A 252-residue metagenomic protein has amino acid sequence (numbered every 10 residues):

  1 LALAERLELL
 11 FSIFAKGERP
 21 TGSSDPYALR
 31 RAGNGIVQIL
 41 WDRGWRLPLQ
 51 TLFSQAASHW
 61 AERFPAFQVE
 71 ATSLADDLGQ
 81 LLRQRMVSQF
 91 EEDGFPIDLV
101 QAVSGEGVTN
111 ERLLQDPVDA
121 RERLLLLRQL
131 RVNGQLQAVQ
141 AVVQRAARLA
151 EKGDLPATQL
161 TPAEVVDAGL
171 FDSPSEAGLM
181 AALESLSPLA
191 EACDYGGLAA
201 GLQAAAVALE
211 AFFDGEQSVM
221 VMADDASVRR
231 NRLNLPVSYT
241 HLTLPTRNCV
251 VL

Functional and structural regions predicted by a protein language model:
L1-L242, R247: Amphipathic alpha-helical "coupling" segments that flank catalytic cores
V250-L252: Hydrophobic alpha-helical segments, chiefly the membrane-spanning helices and signal/signal-anchor peptides
